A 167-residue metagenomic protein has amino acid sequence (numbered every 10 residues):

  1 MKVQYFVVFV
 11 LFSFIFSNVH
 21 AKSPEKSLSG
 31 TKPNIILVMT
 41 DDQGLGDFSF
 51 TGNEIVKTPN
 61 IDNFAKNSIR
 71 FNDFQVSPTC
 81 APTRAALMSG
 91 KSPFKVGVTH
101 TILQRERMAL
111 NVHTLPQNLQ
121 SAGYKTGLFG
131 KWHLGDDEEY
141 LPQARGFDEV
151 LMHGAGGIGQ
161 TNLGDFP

Functional and structural regions predicted by a protein language model:
K2, F6, V19-P167: Formylglycine-dependent sulfatase
V7-I15: Bacterial N-terminal signal peptides
